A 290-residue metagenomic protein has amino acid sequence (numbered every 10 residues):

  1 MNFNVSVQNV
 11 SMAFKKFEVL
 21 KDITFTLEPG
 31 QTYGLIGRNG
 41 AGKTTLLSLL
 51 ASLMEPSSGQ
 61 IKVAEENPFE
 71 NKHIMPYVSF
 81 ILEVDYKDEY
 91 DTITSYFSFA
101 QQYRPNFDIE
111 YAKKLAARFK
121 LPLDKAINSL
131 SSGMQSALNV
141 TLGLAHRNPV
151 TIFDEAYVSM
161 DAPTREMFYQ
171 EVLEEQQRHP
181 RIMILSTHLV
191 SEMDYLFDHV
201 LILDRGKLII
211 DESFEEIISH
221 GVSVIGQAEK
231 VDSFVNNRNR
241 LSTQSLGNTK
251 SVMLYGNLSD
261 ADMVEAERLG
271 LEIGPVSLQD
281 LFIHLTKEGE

Functional and structural regions predicted by a protein language model:
V5-V7, L20-D22, L35: Conserved structural motif at the start of ABC-family nucleotide-binding domains
Y33-L35, L47: Short hydrophobic beta-strand immediately N-terminal to the Walker A/P-loop
G42, G59-E70: Conserved ABC transporter NBD signature motif
A51: Helix-to-loop junction immediately C-terminal to a conserved catalytic motif
H73, F80-N139: ABC-family P-loop ATPase nucleotide-binding domains
L173-I184, H188-G256: ABC transporter nucleotide-binding domain
L246-E290: C-terminal coupling/interaction segments
